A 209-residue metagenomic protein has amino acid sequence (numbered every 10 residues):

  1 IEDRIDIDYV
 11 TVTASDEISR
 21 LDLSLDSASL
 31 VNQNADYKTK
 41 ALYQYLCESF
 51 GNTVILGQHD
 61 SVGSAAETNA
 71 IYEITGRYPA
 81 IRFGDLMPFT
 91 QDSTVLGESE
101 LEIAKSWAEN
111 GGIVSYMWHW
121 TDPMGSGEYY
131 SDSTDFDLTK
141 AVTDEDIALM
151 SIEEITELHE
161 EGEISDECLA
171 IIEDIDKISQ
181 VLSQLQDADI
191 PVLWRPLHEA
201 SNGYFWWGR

Functional and structural regions predicted by a protein language model:
E2-S15: Extracellular carbohydrate recognition
I7, T53, P79-F83, G111-S115 (+1 more regions): Extracellular structured ligand-interaction cores
V10, Q44-L46, Y130-S131: Compositionally biased, intrinsically disordered low-complexity regions enriched in proline and serine
A14-K105: N-terminal module-boundary/linker segments of secreted carbohydrate-active enzymes
Q91-R209: Substrate-binding cleft of extracellular glycoside hydrolase catalytic domains
